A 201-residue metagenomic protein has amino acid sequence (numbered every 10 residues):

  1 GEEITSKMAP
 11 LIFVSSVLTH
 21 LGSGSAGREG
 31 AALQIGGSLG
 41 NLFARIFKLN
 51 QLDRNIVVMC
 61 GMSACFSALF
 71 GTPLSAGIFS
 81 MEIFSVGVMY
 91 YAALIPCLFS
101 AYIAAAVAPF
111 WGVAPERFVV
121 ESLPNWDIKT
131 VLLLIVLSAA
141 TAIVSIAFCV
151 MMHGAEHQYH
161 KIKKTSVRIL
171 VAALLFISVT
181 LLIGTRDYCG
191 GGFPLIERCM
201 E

Functional and structural regions predicted by a protein language model:
G1-E201: Alpha-helical transmembrane segments and immediately membrane-proximal extracytoplasmic
